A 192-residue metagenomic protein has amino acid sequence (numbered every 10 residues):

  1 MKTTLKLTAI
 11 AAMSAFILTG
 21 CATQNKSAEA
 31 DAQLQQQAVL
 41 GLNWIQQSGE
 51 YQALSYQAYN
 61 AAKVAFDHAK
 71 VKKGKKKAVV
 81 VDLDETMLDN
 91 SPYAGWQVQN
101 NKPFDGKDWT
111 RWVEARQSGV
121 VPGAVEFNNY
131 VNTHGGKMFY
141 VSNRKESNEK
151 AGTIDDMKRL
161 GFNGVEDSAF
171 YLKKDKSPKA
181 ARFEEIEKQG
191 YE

Functional and structural regions predicted by a protein language model:
K2-A9, S14, T19-V81: Non-catalytic pre-domain segments flanking phosphatase-related domains
T23-Q35, G49, K145-E192: C-terminal cap/substrate-recognition subdomain and adjoining C-terminal extension of metal-dependent phosphatase-like
W44-A53, T110-Q117, Y140-K145, F170-K173: Second-shell loop/turn segments in exported
D67, V71, P92-Y93, N129-K137 (+3 more regions): Sec-exported extracytoplasmic/periplasmic mature domains
K72-A78, M87-G119, T133: Active-site neighborhood of HAD-like aspartate-dependent phosphohydrolases
K75-K77, T133-F139, G164-S168, Q189-E192: Loop/turn elements at helix/coil->beta-strand transitions in domains of secreted/extracellular proteins
A78-D82, L88-D89, K137-S142, A169-L172: Structural recognition of the beta-strand scaffold that forms the well-ordered cores of secreted hydrolase catalytic
E85, A115, A124-M157: Substrate-recognition element of Asp-dependent hydrolases with the DxDx(T/V) motif
